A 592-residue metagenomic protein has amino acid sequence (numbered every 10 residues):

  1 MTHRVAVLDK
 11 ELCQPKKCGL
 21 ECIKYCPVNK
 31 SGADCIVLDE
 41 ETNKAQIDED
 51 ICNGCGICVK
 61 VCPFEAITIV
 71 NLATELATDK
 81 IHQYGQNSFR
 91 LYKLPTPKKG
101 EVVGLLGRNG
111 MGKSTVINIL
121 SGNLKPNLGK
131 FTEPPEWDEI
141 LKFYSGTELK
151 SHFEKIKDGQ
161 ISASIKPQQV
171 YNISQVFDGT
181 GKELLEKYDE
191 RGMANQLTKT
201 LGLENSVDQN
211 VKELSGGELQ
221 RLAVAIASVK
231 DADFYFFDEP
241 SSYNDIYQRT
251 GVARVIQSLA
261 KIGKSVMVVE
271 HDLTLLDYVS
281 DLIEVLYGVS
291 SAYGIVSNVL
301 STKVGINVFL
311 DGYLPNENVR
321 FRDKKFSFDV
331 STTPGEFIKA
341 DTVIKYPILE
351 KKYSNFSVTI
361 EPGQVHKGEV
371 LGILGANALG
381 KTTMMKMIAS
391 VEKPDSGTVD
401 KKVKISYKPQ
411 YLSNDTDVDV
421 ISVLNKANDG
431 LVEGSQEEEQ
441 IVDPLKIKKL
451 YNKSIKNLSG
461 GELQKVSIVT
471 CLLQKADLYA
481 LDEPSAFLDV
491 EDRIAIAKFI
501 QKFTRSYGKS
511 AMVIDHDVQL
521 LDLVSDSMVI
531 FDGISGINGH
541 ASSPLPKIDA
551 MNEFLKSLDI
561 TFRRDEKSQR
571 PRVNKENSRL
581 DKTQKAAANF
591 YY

Functional and structural regions predicted by a protein language model:
T2-K17, E21-K24, I36-Q46, N53 (+7 more regions): Pre-NBD coupling/linker segments of ABC/ABC-like ATPases
K98-G104, R108, S114-E190, D272-K303 (+3 more regions): ABC ATPase nucleotide-binding domain signature region
V116, V224, I468, I496: Hydrophobic anchor residue at the start of the ABC signature
D189-V207, S435-Y451: Conserved ABC ATPase "signature" region
N210, E239-P240, E483-P484, E491: Walker B catalytic motif
N210-L214, E218, S454-L458: Conserved ABC ATPase signature
R249-I262, R493-Y507: Helical segment within the ABC ATPase nucleotide-binding domain
